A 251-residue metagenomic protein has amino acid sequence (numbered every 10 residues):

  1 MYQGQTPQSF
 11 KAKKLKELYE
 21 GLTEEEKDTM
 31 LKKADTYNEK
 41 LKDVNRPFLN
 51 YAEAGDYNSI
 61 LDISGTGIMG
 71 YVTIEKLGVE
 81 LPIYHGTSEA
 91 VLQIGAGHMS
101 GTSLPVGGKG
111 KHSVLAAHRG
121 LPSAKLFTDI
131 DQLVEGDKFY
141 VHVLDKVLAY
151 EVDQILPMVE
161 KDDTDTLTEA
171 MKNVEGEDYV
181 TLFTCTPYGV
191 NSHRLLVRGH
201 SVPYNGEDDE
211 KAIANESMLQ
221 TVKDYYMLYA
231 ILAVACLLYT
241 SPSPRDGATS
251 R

Functional and structural regions predicted by a protein language model:
M1-D224: Solvent-exposed, non-transmembrane regions of membrane-associated and secreted proteins
Y226-L238: Selective detector of the "anchor" transmembrane alpha-helix that sits immediately C-terminal
Y239-P244: Conserved small/polar residues in nucleotide/adenosyl-binding loops
